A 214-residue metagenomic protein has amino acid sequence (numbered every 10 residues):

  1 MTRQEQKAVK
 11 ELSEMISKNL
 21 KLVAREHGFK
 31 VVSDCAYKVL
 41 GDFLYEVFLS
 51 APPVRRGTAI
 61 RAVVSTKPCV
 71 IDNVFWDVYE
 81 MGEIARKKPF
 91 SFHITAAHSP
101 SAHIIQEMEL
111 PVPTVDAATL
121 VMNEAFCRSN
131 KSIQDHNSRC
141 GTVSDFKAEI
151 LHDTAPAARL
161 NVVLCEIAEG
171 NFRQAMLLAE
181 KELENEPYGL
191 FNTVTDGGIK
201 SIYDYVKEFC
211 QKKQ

Functional and structural regions predicted by a protein language model:
T2-L12, K38-Q214: Intrinsically disordered, low-complexity regulatory regions enriched in serine/threonine/proline and acidic residues
V9-V31: Amphipathic alpha-helical segments
G28-D42: A short acidic/basic microdomain associated with nuclease active sites
